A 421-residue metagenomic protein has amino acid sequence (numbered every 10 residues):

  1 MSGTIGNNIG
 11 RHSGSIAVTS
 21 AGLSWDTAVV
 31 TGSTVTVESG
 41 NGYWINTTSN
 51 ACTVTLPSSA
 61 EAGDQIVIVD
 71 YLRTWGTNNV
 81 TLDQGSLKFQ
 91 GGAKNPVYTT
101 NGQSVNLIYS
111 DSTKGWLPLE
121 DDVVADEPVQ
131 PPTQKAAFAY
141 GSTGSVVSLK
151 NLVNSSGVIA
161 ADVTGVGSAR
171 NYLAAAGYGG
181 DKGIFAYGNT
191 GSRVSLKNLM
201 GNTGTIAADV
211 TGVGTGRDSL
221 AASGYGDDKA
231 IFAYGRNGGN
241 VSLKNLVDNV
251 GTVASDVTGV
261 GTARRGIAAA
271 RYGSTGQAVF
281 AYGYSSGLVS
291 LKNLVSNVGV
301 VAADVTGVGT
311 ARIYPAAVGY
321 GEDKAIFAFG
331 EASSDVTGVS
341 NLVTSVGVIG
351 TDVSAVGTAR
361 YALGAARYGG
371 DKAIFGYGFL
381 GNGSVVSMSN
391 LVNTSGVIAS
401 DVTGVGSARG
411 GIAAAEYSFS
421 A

Functional and structural regions predicted by a protein language model:
M1-S39, T113-S142, S223, A270 (+1 more regions): Glycine-rich, low-complexity segments
G3-G6, T81, V392: Extended, compositionally biased low-complexity polar/Lys-Gly-rich tracts and adjacent boundary/linker regions are
A17, T36-G42, G76-T81, S148 (+1 more regions): N-terminal start-of-chain detector that recognizes signal peptides and the immediate post-cleavage beginning
S20-S39, N46-A62, G165-S168, G212-G214 (+3 more regions): Surface-exposed ligand/attachment interfaces on beta-rich extracellular proteins
A28-T36, W44-T48, Y71-T74, D83-Q84 (+6 more regions): Generic detector of short, locally flexible boundary/turn motifs and exposed helical patches
E38-T74, A136, D181-G183, A230 (+3 more regions): Beta-rich globular "head" domains
T47-D126: Acidic, glycine/polar-enriched metal-coordinating patches/loops that mediate binding to polyanionic ligands
K94-Y98, G102, N106, D121-A421: Kelch-like beta-propeller repeat domains
